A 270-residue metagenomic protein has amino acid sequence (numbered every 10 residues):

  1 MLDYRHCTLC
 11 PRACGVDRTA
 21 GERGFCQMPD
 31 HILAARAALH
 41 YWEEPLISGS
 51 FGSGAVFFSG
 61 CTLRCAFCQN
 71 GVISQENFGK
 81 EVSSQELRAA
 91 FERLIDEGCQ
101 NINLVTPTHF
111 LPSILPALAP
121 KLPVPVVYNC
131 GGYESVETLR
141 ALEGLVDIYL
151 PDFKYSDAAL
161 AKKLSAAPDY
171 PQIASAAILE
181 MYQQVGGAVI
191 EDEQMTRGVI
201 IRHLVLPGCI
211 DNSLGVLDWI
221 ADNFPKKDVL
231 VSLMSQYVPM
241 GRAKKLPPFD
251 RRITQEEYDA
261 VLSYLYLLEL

Functional and structural regions predicted by a protein language model:
M1-L9, A13, L230, R251-L270: Iron-sulfur (Fe-S) cluster-binding modules
M1-T62, A66, N70-Q75: N-terminal [4Fe-4S]-dependent radical SAM core
Y4, T8, A20, S59 (+4 more regions): Electropositive phosphate-/nucleotide-binding environments in soluble metabolic enzymes
L39, S50-S53, F58, R64-N77 (+1 more regions): Long, low-complexity, intrinsically disordered polar/charged segments
A66-N70, E76-E81, I114-A117, T138-A141: Short, conserved acidic/polar surface loops in the N-terminal third of protein domains
V72-N101, Y264: Conserved alpha-helical substructure of the radical SAM core
K80, S84, A167, P171 (+1 more regions): Flexible, glycine- and charge-enriched loops at secondary-structure boundaries
A89-P247: Conserved AdoMet/S-adenosylmethionine-binding subsite of the radical SAM
